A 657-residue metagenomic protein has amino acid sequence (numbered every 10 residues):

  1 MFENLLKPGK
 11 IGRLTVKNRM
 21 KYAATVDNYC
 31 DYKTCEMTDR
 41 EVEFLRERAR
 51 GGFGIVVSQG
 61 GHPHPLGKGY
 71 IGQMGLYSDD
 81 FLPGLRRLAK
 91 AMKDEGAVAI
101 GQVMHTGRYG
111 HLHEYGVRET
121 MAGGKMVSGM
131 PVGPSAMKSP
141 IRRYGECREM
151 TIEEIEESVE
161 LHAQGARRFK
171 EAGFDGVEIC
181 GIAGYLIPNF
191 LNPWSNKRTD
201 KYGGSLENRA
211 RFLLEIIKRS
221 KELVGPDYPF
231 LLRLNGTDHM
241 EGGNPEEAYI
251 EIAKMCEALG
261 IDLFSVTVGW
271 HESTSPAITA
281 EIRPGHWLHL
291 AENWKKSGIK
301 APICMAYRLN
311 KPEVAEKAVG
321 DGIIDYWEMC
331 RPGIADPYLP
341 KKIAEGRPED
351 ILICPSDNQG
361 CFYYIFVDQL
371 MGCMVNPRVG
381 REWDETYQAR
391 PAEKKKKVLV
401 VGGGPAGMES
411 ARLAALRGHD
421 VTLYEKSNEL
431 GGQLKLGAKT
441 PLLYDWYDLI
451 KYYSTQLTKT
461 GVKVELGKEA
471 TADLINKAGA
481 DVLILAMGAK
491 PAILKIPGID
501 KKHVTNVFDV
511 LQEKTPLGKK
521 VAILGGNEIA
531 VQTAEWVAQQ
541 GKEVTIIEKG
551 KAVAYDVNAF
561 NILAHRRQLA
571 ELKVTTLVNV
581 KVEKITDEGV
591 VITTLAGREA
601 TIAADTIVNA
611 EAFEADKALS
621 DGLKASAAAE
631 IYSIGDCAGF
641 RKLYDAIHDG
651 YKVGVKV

Functional and structural regions predicted by a protein language model:
M1-V401, P405, E409-L416, D420-V421 (+1 more regions): Flavin-dependent oxidoreductase catalytic cores
A23, Q102, C180-I182, P188 (+24 more regions): Generic beta-strand/beta-sheet core signal
F264, W294, A318, C330 (+10 more regions): Hydrophobic, well-ordered secondary-structure elements that form the walls of internal hydrophobic environments
K296-P302, D321-Y326, T458, L517 (+2 more regions): Short, surface-exposed connector motifs at secondary-structure boundaries
G298-I299, G322-I323, T460, D500 (+3 more regions): Short, structured coil segments at secondary-structure junctions
K395-E425, E465-G479, A486-H503, V507-A559 (+2 more regions): Rossmann-like dinucleotide/flavin-binding elements
D420-T460, A534-V580, A638-G639: Rossmann-like dinucleotide-binding cores of NAD(P)H-dependent redox enzymes
